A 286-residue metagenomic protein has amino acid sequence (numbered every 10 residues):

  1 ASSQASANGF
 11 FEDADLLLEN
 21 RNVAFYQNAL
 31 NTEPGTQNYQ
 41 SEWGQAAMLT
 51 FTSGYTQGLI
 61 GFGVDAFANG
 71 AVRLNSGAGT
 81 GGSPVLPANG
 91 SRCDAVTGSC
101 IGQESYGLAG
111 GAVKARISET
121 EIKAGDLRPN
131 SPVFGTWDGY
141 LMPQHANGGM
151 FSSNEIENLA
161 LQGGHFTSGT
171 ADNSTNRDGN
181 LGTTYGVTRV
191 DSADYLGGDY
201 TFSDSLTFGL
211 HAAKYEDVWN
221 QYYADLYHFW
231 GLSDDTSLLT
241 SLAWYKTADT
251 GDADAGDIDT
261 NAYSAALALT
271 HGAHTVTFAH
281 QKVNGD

Functional and structural regions predicted by a protein language model:
S2-P129: Beta-barrel outer-membrane channel/assembly domains of diderm bacteria
N8-F11, Y55-G58, I117-T120, I156-N158 (+3 more regions): Outer-membrane beta-barrel channels and translocator barrels
E12, S41-A47, S105-A109, P143-N147 (+3 more regions): Residues that define the transmembrane beta-barrel architecture of outer-membrane proteins
L18, A47-S53, G111-A115, G149-S153 (+4 more regions): Residues on the lipid-exposed face of transmembrane beta-strands in outer-membrane beta-barrel proteins
N22-Y26, A66-V72, I117-E119, D126-S131 (+6 more regions): Transmembrane beta-strands of outer-membrane beta-barrel pores
L30-Q37, V96-S99, F134-W137, G179-Y185 (+2 more regions): Extracellular loop and loop/strand-boundary signature of outer-membrane beta-barrel proteins
T136-P143, G169, T188-V190, A213-Y223 (+1 more regions): Solvent-exposed loop/turn segments connecting transmembrane beta-strands in outer-membrane beta-barrel proteins
L161-G164, T201-S205, Y227-D286: Detector for outer-membrane/organellar transmembrane beta-barrel domains, recognizing the amphipathic beta-strand
